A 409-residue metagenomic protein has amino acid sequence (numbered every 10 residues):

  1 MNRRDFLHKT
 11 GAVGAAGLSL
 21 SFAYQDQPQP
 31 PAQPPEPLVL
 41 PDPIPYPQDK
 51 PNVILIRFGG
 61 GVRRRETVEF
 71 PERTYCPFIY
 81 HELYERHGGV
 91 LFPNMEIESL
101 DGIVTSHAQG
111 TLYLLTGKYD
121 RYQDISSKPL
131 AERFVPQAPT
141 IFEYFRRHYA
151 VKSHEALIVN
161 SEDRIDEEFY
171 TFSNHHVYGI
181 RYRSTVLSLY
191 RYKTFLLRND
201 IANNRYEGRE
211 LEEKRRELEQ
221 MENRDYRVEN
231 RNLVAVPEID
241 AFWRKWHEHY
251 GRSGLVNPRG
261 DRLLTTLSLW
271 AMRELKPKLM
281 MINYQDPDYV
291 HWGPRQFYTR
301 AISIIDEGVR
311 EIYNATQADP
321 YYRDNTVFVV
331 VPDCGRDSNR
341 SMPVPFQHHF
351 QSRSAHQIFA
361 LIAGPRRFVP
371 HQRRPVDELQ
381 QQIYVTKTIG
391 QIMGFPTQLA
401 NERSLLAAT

Functional and structural regions predicted by a protein language model:
D5-D26: N-terminal export signals
P30-G88: Active-site-proximal N-terminal segment of extracellular/periplasmic enzymes that hydrolyze or transfer
I54-L55, I304-F346: Metal-dependent active-site segment of extracytoplasmic phospho-/sulfohydrolases and closely related
R64, F70, Y170-N174, A241-R252 (+1 more regions): Active-site His/acidic residue clusters
E66-S106, E155-L157, V376: Short, structured active-site-proximal loop/turn typified by the sulfatase FGly-forming signature C/S-X-P-X-R
Q109-R121, H348-M393: Substrate-binding rim/cap in mid-to-C-terminal beta-strand-loop elements of soluble/periplasmic
R121, S127, H175-R209: Acidic, His- and aromatic-enriched active-site or binding-groove loops in soluble protein domains that engage sugars
Q380, Y384, G394-T409: Polar, surface-exposed loop/tail segments that function as active-site lids or cofactor/substrate-recognition elements
